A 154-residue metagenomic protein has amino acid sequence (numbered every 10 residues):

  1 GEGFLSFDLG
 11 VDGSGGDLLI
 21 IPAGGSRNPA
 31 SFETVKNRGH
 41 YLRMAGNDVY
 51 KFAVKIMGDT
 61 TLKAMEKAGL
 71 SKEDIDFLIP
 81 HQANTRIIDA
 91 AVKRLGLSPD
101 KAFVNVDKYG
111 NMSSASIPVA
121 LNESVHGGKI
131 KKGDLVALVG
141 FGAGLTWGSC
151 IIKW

Functional and structural regions predicted by a protein language model:
G1-K51, K55, D59, F141 (+1 more regions): Condensing-enzyme catalytic core mediating Claisen C-C bond formation in acyl metabolism
G3, G13, K36-R38, R43 (+5 more regions): A generic, residue-level signal for flexible/boundary positions that often mark functional hotspots
N28-E33, A45, A68, F103-N105 (+1 more regions): Glycine-rich loops and low-complexity Gly/Arg-rich segments that provide flexible linkers or classic glycine-based
V54, G58, D76-W154: Claisen-condensing/thiolase-fold acyl-transfer catalytic domains that form or cleave C-C bonds in fatty acid
T60-A68, A120: Stable alpha-helical structural segments in soluble proteins, enriched in small hydrophobic residues
G69-D74: Short, surface-exposed connector motifs at secondary-structure boundaries
